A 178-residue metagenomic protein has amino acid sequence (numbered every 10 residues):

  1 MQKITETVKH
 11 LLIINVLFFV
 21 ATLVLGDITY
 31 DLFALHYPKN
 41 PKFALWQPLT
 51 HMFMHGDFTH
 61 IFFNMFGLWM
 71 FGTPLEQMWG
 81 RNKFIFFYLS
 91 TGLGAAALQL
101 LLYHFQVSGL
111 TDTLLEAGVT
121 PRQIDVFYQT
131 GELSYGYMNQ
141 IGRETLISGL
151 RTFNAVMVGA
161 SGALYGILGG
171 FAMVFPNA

Functional and structural regions predicted by a protein language model:
M1-A178: A detector for small-residue-rich transmembrane helices and their helix-helix packing motifs
